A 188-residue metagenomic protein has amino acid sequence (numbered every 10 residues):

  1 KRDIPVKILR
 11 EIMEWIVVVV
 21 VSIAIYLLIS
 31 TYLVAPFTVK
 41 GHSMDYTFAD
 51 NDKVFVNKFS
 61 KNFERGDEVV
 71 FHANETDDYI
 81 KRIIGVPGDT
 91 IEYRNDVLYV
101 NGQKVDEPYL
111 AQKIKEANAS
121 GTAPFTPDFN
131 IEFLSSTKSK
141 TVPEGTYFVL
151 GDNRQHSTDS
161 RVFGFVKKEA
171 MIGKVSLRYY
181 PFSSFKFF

Functional and structural regions predicted by a protein language model:
K1-D3, L27-L28, H42-M44: Short amphipathic alpha-helical segments, especially helix-boundary/capping motifs
R2-L9, T47, D52-F188: Soluble "head" domains of membrane/secretory-pathway proteins
E14-Y32: Hydrophobic membrane-insertion alpha-helices, especially the h-region of bacterial N-terminal signal peptides
V20-Y26, H42, V56, D152: Intrinsically disordered, low-complexity boundary segments flanking structured domains
A35-D50: Alpha-helical transmembrane signal-anchor/signal-peptide segments
